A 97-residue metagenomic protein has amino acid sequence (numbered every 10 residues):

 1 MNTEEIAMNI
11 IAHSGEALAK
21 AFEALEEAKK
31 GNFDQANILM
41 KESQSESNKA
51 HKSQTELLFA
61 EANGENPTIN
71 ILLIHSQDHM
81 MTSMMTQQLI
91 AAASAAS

Functional and structural regions predicted by a protein language model:
M1-S97: Terminal alpha-helical segments
